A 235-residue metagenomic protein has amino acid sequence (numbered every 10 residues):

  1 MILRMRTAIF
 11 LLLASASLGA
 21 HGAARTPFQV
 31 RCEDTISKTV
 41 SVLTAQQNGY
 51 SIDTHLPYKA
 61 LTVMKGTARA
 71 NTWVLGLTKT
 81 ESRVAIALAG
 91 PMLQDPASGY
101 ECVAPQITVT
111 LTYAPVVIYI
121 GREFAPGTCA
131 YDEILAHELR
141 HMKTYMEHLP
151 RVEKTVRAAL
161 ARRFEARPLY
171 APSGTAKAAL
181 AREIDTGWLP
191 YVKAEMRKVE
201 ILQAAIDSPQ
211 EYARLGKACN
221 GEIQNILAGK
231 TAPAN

Functional and structural regions predicted by a protein language model:
M1-I9: Bacterial N-terminal signal peptides that target proteins for export
S15-S17: N-terminal signal peptide c-region/cleavage motif recognized by signal peptidases
G19-A24: Boundary at the C-terminal end of the N-terminal hydrophobic targeting segment
R25-A45: N-terminal module-boundary/linker segments of secreted carbohydrate-active enzymes
V40-D53, Y58-L111, V116-R122, R162-N235: Metalloprotease/metallohydrolase-associated module, dominated by Zn2+-dependent proteases
F124-P126: Glycine- and acidic-residue-rich phosphate-binding/metal-coordinating active-site segment common to enzymes that handle
T128-E133, M142: Active-site alpha-helix of zinc metalloproteases
L139-V156: Catalytic Zn2+-binding segment of zinc metalloproteases
